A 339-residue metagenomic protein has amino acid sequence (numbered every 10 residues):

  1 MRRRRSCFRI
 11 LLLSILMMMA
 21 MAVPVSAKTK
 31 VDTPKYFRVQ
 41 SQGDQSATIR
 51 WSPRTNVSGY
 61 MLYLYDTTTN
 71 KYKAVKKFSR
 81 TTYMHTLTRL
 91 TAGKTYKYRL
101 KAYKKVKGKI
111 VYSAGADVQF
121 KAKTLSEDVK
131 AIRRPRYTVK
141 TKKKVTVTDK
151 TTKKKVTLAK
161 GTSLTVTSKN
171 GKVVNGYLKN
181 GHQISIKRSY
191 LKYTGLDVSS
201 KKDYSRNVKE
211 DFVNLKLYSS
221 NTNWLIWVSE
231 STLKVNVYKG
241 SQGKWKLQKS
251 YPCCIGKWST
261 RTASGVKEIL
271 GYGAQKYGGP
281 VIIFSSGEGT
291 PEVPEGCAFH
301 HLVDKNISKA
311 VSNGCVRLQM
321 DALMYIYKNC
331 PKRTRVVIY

Functional and structural regions predicted by a protein language model:
R4-S26: Sec-dependent N-terminal signal peptides of Gram-positive bacterial secreted proteins and lipoproteins
A27-N56, A92, K109-E127: Pro/Thr/Ser/Gly-rich low-complexity, intrinsically disordered linker/stalk tracts
Y36, G59-M61, T69-N70, T124-K216: Beta-loop motif signature
L62-D66, V237: Conserved aromatic beta-strand anchor motif in extracellular beta-sandwich/beta-rich domains
V75-T81: Short beta-strand segments within Ig-like beta-sandwich modules, predominantly Fibronectin type-III
L87-G108: Beta-strand-rich modules
R134, D203, K209-E210, N214-K216 (+1 more regions): Exported/periplasmic cell-wall-interacting domains
